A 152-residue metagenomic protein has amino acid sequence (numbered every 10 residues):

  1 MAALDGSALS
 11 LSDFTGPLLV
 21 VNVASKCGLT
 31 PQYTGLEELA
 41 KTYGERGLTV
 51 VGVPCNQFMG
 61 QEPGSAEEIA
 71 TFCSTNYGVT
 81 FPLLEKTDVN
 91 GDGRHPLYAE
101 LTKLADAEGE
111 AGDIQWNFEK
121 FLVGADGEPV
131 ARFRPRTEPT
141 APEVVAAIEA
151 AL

Functional and structural regions predicted by a protein language model:
M1-P17, E38-Y43: A short beta-strand-turn-helix
P17-L18, K26, T30-P54, C73-Y77: Conserved helix-turn-beta segment immediately C-terminal to the redox Cys motif in thioredoxin-like folds
V23: Hydrophobic adenine-recognition pocket in adenosine-nucleotide-binding enzymes
G35-E38, G64, E68, G93-P96 (+1 more regions): Extracytoplasmic/secreted proteins, especially bacterial periplasmic and envelope-associated proteins
G47-S65, T80-G91: Thiol-based oxidoreductase modules, predominantly thioredoxin-like and allied folds used for disulfide exchange
E67-N117: Short, internal strand/loop/helix patches that form the active-site neighborhood or redox-interaction surface
P96-A99, K103-L152: Thiol-/selenol-based redox modules, centered on thioredoxin-like and closely related oxidoreductase domains
